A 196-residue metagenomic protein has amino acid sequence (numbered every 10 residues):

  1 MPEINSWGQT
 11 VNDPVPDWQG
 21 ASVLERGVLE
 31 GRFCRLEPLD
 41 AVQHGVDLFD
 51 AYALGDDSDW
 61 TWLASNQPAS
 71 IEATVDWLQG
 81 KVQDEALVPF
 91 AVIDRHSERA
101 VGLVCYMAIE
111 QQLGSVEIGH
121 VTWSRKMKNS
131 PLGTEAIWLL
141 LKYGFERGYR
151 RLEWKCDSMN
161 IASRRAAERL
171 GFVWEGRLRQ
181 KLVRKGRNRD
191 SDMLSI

Functional and structural regions predicted by a protein language model:
M1-S130, Y143, K185-I196: GNAT-family acyltransferases
G133: Short, conserved glycine- and acidic-residue-centered signature motifs in active-site or ligand-binding loops
E146-K155: Conserved GNAT acetyl-CoA-binding A-motif
W154-R164: Conserved beta-strand-loop-alpha-helix junction that forms the acyl-donor binding cleft
K155, V173-R187: Conserved catalytic-core motifs of GNAT/GCN5-like acyltransferases
A166-A167, L194: Conserved active-site tyrosine of GNAT-family acetyltransferases
